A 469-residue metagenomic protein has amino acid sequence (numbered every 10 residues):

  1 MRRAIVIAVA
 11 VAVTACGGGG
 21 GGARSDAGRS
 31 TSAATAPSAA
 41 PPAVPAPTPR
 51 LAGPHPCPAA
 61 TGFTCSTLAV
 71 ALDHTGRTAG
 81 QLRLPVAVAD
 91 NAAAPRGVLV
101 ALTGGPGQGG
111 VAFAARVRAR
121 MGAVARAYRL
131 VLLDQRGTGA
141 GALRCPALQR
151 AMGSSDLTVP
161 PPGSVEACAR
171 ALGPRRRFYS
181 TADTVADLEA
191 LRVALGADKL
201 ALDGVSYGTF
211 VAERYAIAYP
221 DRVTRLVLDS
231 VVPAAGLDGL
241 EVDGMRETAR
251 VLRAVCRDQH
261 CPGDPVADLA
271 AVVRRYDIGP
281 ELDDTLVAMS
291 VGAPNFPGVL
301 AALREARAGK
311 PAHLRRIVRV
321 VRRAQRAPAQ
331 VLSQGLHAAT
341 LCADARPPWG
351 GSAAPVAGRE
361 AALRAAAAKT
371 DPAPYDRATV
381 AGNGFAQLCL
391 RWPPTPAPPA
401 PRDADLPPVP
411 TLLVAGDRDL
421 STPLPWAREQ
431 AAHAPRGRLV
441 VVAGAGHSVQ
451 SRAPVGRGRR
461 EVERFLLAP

Functional and structural regions predicted by a protein language model:
M1-I5, D26-R29, N295, G335 (+1 more regions): Generic alpha-helix initiation/capping and coil-helix boundary signal
M1-V9, L200-A201: N-terminal export and membrane-targeting signals
V9-V11, T35, A39, D187: Intrinsically disordered and other compositionally biased segments
V13-A15: C-terminal motif of bacterial Sec signal peptides marking the signal peptidase cleavage site
G17-G21: Bacterial signal peptide processing site
S25-T48: Post-signal peptide N-terminal segment of mature Sec-exported envelope proteins
P41-T285, A345-P469: Gly/Pro-rich cap/lid or specificity-loop segments adjacent to the active site
R257-R346: Alpha/beta-hydrolase-fold enzymes
